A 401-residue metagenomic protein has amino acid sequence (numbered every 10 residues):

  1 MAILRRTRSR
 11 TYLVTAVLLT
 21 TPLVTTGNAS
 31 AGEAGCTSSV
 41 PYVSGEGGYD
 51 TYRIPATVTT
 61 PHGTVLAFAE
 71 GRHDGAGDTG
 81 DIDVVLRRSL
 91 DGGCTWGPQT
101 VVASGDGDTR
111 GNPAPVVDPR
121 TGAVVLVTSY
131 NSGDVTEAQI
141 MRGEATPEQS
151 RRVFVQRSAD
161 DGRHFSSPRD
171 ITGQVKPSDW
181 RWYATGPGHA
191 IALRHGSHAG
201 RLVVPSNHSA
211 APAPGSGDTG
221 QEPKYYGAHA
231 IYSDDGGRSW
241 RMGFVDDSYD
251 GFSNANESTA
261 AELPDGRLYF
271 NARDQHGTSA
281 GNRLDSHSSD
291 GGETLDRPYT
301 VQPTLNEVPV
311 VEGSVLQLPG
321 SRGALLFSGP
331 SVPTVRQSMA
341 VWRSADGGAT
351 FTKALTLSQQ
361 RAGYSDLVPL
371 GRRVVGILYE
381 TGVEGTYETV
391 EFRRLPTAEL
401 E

Functional and structural regions predicted by a protein language model:
A2-G32: Secretory targeting and sorting signals
G32-E401: Asp-box/BNR beta-propeller blade signature and adjacent active/binding-site loops in extracellular glycan-interacting
